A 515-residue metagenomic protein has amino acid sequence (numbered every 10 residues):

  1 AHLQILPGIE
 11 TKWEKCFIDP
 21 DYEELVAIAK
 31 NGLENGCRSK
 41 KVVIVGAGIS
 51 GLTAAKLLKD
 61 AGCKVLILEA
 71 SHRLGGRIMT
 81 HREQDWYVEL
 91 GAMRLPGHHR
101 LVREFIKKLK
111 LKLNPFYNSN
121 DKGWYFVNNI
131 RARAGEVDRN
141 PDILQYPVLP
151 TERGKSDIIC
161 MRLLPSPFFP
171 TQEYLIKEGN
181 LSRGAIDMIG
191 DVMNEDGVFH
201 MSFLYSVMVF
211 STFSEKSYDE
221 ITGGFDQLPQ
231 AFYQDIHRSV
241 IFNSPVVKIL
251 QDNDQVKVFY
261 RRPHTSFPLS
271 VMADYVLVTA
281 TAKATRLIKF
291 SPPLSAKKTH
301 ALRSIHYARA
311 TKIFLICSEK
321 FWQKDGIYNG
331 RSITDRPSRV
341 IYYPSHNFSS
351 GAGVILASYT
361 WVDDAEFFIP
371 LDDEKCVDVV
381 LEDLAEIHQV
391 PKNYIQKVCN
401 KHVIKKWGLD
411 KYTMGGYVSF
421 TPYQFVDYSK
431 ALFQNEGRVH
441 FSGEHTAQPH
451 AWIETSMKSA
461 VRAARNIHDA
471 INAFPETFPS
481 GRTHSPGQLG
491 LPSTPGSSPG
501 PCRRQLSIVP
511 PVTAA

Functional and structural regions predicted by a protein language model:
A1-A29, Q255, T279, L287 (+2 more regions): Conserved flavin/dinucleotide-binding core of flavoenzymes
H2, G76-V102, N120, M193-F210: Glycine-rich active-site loop/strand segments that organize a redox cofactor
L6-I9, K107-K108, P115-H200: Mobile amphipathic helical/loop "lid" adjacent to a hydrophobic cofactor/ligand pocket
C37-I67: N-terminal Rossmann-like FAD-binding beta1-loop-alpha1 element of flavoenzymes
K59-Q84: Glycine-rich FAD pyrophosphate-binding loop
V88-L95, L163-S166, S214-T222, K298-H306 (+3 more regions): Active-site rim elements
L163-H264, S270-M272, T279, K283-K289 (+3 more regions): Active-site/ligand-binding neighborhood in enzyme catalytic cores
F232, S266, M272, V278-I327: Glycine-rich loop(s) and the adjacent beta-strand/alpha-helix scaffold that form part
